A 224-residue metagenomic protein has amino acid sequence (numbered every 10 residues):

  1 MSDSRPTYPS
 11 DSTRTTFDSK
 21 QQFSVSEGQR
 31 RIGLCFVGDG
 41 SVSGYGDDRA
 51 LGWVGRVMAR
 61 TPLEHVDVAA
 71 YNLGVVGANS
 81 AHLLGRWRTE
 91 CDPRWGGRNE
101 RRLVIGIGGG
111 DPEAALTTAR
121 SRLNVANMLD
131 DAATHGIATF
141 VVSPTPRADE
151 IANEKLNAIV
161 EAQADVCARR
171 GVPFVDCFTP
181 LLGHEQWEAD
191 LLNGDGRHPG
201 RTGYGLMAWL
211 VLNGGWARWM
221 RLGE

Functional and structural regions predicted by a protein language model:
D3-V76, A81, R88-R98: Serine-esterase "nucleophile elbow" of acetyl-processing enzymes
L34-F36, A69-G74, E100-G106, A138-S143 (+1 more regions): Structural recognition of the beta-strand scaffold that forms the well-ordered cores of secreted hydrolase catalytic
S41, L73-A78, V104-E113, A168: Cell-envelope and extracellular/periplasmic
Y45-A50, A115-A119, E150-K155: Short, solvent-exposed loop/turn segments at secondary-structure boundaries
A78-R86, L116-A126: Glycine-rich anion/phosphate-binding loops
G106-G110, M128-E161, H184: Active-site segments of SGNH/GDSL-like serine hydrolases that catalyze O-acetyl group transfer/hydrolysis on lipids
P146-E224: Catalytic His-Asp segment of secreted/periplasmic serine-dependent ester chemistry enzymes
